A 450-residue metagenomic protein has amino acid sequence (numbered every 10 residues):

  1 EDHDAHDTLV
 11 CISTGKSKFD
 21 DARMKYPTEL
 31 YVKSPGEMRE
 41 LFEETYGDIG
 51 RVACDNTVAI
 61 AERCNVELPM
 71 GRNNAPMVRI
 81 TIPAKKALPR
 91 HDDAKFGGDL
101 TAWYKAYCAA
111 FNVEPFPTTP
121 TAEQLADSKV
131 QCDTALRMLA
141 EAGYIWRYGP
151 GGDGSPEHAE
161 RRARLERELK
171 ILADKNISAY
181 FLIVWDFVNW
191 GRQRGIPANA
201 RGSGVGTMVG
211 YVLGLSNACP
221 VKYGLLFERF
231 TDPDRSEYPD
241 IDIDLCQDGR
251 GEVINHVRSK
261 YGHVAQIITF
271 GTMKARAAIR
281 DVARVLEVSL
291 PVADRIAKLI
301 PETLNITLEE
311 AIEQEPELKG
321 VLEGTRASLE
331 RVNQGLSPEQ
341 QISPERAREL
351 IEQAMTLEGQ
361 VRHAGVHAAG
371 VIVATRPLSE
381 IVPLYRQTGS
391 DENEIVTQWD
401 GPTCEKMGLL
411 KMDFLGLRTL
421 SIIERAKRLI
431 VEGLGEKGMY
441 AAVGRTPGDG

Functional and structural regions predicted by a protein language model:
E1-G450: Alpha-helical scaffold/interaction cores of sigma-54-like transcription cofactors and many family A DNA polymerases
